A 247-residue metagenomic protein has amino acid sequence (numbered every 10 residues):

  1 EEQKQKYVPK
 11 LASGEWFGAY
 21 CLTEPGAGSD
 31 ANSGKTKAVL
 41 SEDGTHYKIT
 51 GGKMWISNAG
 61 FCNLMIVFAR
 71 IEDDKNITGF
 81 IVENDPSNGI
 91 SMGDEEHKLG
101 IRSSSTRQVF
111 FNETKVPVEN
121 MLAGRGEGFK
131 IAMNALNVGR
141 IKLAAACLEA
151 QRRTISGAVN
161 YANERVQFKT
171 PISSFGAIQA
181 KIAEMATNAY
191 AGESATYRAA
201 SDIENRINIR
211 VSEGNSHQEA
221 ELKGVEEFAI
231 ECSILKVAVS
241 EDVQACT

Functional and structural regions predicted by a protein language model:
E1-E24, E42-Y47: FAD-binding glycine-rich core of flavoenzymes that anchor FAD
E1-P9, S13-G14, I56-L64, A189 (+1 more regions): Internal helix-loop-helix
G26-S29, W55-N58, R70-I71, K98-S105: Short Gly/Pro-enriched turn/cap motifs at secondary-structure boundaries
T36-L40: A structural signal for short hydrophobic beta-strand segments in well-ordered beta-sheet cores
T45-S91: A short core secondary-structure module
S91-E193, C232-S233, V237: Glycine-rich beta->alpha junctions and the first turn(s) of the following alpha-helix
Q167, Y190-A238: C-terminal helix-coil-helix/basic helical segment that borders enzyme active sites and/or dimer interfaces and provides
V237-T247: Extended amphipathic alpha-helical segments with heptad-repeat/coiled-coil character used for oligomerization, fusion
